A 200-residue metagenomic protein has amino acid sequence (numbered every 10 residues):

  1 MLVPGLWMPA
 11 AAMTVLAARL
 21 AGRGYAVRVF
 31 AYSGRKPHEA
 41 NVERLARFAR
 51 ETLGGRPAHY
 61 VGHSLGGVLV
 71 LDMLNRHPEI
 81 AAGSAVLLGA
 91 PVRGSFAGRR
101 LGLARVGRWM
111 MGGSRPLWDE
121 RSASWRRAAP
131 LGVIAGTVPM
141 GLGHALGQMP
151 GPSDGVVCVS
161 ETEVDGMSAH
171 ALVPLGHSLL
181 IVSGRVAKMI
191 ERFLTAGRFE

Functional and structural regions predicted by a protein language model:
M1-L6, A10-A11, V15, R19-P130 (+2 more regions): Serine-dependent carboxylesterase/thioesterase catalytic core of lipase-like alpha/beta-hydrolase/SGNH enzymes
A128-E200: C-terminal catalytic-base region of ester-bond hydrolases, centering on the histidine of the charge-relay
